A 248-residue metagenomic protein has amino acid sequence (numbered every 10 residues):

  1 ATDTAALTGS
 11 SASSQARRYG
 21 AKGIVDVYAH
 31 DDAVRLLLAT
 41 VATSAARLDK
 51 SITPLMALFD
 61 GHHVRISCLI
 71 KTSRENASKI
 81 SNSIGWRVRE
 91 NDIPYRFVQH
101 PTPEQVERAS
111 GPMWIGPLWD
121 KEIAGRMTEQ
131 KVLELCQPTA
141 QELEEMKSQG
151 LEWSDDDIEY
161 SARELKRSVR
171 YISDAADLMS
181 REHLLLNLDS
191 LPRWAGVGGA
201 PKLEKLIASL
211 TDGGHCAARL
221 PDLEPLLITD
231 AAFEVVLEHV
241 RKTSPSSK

Functional and structural regions predicted by a protein language model:
A1-K248: SAM-dependent transferase fold signal centered on methyltransferase-like domains, encompassing both Class I
